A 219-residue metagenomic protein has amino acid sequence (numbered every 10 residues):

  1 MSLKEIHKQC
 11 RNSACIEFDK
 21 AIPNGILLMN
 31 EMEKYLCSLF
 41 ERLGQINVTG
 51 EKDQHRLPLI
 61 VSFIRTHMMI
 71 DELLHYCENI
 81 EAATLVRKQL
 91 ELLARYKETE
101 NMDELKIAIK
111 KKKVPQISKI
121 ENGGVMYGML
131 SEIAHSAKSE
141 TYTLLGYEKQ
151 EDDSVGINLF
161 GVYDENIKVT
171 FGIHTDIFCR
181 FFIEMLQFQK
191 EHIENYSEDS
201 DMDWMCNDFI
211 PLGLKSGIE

Functional and structural regions predicted by a protein language model:
M1-I60, T66-L85, K106-E219: A cross-kingdom marker of C-terminal helix-rich interaction/assembly modules
T84-K110: Long, hydrophobic, well-ordered secondary-structure blocks that form the structural core and pocket-lining surfaces
